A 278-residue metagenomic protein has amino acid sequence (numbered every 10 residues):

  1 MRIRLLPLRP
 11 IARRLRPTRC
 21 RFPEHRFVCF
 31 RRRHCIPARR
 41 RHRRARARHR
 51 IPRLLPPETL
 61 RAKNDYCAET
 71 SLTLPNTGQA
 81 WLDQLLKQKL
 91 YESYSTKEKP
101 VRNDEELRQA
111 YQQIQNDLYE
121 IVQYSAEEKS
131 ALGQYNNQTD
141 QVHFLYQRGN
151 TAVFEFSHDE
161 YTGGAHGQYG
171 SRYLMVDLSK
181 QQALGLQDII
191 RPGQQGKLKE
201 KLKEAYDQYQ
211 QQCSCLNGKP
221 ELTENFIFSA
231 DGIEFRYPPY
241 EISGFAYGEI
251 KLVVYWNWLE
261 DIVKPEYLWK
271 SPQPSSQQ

Functional and structural regions predicted by a protein language model:
L5, F27-V28, C35-Q278: Compositionally biased intrinsically disordered regions enriched in Thr/Gly
P7-R19: Compositionally biased, low-complexity flexible segments
R14, R31-H34: Generic signature of intrinsically disordered, low-complexity, basic-rich segments and short cationic peptides
F22, F27-F30: Aromatic (phenylalanine/tyrosine) cluster motif
